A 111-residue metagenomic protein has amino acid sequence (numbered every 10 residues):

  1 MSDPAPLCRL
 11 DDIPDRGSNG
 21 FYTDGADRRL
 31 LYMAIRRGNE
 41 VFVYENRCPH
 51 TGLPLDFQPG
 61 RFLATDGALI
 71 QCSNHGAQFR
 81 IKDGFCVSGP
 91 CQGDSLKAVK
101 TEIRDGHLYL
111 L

Functional and structural regions predicted by a protein language model:
M1-D66, R80-I81, S95-L111: N-terminal pre-ligand scaffold of iron-sulfur
C48, C72-H75: Short cysteine clusters
L69: A short acidic, glycine-rich active-site loop that binds or catalyzes chemistry on phosphate/adenosine moieties
G89-C91: Axial heme c-ligation environment in periplasmic c-type cytochrome domains
